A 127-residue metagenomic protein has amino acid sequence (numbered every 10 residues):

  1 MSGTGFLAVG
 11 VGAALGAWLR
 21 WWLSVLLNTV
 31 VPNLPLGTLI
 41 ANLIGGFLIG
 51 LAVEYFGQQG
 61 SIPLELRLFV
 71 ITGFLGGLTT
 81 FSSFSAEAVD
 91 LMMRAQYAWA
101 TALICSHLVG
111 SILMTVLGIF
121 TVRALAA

Functional and structural regions predicted by a protein language model:
M1-A127: Membrane-interface helix-loop junctions in multi-pass transporters/channels
